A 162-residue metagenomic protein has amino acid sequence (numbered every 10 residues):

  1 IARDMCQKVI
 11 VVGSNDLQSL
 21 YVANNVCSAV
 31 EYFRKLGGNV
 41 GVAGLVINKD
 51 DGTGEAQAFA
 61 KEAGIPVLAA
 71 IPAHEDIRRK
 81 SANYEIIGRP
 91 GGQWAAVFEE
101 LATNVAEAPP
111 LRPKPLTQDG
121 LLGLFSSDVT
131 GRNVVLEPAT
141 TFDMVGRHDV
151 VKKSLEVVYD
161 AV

Functional and structural regions predicted by a protein language model:
I1-A70, R79: Conserved catalytic-core segment of NTP-binding enzymes
Y32-K35, I65, A73-D76, T103-K114: Generic secondary-structure signature for well-ordered alpha-helical cores
G37-I47, W94-V105: Short, basic, helix/turn surface patches
A69, E75, Y84-E85: Flexible, active-site-adjacent loop/turn segments at secondary-structure boundaries
A73, R79, G88-R89: Generic structural "secondary-structure junction" signal
R79-S81, F125: Short, solvent-exposed polar/charged micro-motifs at secondary-structure junctions
N83-W94: C-terminal boundary of histidine-terminating zinc-finger modules
A96, E100-V162: P-loop NTP-binding site
